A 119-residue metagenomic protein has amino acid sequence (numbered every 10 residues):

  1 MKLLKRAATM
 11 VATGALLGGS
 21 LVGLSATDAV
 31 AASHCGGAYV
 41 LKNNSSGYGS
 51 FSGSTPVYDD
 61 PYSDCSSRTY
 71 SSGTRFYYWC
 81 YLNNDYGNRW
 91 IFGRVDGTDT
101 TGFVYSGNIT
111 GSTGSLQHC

Functional and structural regions predicted by a protein language model:
M1-L41: N-terminal prepro-regions of secreted/extracellular proteins
D28, Y58, T74, S112-T113: Residue-level signal for mature regions of secreted extracellular proteins and peptides
A32-L41, R94-C119: Boundary regions of SH3-family modules and the immediately adjacent low-complexity/disordered segments in eukaryotic
V40-G47, S72-T74: Extracellular/mature segments of secreted proteins
N43-V57: Short, basic/aromatic beta-hairpin or loop at an interaction surface
D59-S66: Short alpha-helix capping/helix-loop boundary micro-motifs
R68-I109: SH3/SH3-like beta-barrel superfamily modules
